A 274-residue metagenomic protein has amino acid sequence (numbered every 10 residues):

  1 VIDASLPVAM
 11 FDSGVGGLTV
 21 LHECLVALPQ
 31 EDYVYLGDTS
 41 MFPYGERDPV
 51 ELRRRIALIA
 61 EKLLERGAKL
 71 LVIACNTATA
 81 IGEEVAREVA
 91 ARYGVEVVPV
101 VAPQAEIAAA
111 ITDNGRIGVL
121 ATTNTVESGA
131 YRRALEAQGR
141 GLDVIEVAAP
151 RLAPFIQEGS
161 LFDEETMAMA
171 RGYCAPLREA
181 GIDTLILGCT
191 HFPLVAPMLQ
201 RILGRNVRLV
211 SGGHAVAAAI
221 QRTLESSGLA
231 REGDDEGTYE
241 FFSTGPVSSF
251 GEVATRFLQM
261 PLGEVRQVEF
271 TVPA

Functional and structural regions predicted by a protein language model:
V1-A274: Non-catalytic structural scaffold of enzyme domains
